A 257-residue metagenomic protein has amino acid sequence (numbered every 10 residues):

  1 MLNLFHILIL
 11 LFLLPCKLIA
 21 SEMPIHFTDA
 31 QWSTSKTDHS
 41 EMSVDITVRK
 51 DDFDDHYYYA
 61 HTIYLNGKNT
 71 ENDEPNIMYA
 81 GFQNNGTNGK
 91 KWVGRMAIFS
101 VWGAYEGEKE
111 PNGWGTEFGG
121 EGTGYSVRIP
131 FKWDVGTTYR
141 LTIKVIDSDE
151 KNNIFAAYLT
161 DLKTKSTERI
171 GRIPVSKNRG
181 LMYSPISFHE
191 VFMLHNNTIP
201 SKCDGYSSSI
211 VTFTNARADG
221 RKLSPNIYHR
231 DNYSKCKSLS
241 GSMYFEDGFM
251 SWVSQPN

Functional and structural regions predicted by a protein language model:
L2-L10, K17: Sec-dependent signal peptide recognition, specifically the positively charged N-region followed immediately by
S21-N112, R128, V253-P256: Secretory/extracellular carbohydrate-interaction modules and structurally similar beta-sandwich "look-alikes"
E22, T164-V175: Local beta-strand/beta-hairpin segments that build beta-sheet-rich folds
E22-Y57, P185, H189-N257: Activation corresponds to long, low-complexity, non-globular regions
V48, V101-Y105, V145-D147, D161-K163 (+1 more regions): Short, flexible loop/turn elements at secondary-structure junctions
T116-R140: Short, aromatic/His-centered strand-loop micro-motif at the edge of beta-sheets
W133-R169: Carbohydrate-binding surfaces in secreted/extracellular proteins
I170-F188: Long, charge-dense
